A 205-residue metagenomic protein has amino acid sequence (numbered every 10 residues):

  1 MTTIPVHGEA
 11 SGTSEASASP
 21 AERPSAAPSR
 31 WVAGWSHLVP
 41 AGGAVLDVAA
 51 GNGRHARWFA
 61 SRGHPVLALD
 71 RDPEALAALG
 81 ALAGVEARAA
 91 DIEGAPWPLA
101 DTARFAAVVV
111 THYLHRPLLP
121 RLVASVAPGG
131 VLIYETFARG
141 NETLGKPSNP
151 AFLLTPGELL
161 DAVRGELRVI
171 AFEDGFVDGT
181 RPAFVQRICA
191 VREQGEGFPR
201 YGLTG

Functional and structural regions predicted by a protein language model:
M1-P40: S-adenosyl-L-methionine
G43-G51: Conserved class I S-adenosyl-L-methionine
D72-E74: Conserved SAM/SAH-binding beta-strand->alpha-helix loop
A83-A95: Conserved SAM-binding strand-loop segment of SAM-dependent methyltransferases
W97-A107: A short acidic, Gly/Pro-enriched loop at the edge of an enzyme's catalytic core that lines a small-molecule cofactor
L114-V126: A short, conserved alpha-helix within the catalytic core of class I
G130-F137: Conserved beta-strand signature within the Rossmann-like core of class I S-adenosyl-L-methionine
V177-G205: Core SAM-dependent methyltransferase catalytic element
